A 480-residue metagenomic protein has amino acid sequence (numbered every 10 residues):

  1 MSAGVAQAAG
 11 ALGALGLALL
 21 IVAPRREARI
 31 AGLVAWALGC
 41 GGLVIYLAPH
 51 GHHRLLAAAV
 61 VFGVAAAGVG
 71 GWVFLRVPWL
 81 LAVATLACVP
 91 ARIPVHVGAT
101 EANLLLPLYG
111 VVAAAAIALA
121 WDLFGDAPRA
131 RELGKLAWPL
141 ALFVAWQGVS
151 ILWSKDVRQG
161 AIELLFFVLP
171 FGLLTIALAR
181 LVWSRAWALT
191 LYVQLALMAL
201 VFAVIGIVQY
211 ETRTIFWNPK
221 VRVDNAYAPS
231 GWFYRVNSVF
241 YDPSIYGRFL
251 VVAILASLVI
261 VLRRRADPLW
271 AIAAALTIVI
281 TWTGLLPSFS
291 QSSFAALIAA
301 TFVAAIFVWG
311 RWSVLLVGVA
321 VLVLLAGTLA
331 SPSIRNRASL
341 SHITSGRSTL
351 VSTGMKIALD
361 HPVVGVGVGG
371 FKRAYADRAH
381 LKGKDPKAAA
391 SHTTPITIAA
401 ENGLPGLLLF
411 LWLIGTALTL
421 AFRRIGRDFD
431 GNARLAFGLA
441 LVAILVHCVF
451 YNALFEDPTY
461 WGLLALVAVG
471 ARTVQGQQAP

Functional and structural regions predicted by a protein language model:
M1-I21, G32-L43, A66-G70, A113-A116 (+8 more regions): Alpha-helical transmembrane segments of multi-pass inner-membrane proteins
S2-D122, V149-W153, I444-V446, G462: N-terminal signal-anchor transmembrane segment
G4-A9, V22-A28, D122, V201-F216 (+4 more regions): A membrane-periplasm/extracellular boundary helix in multi-pass inner-membrane enzymes that assemble envelope glycans
A11-L20, C40-G41, A114, S313-V314 (+3 more regions): Transmembrane alpha-helices of multi-pass inner-membrane enzymes
A58-A59, P107-V112, K135-F143, V157-R180 (+2 more regions): Aromatic-anchored transmembrane helix interface
R92-A99, N225-V239, G383-I398: Juxtamembrane membrane-water interface segments that cap and precede transmembrane helices
S238, D242-S244, W282, S352-M355 (+3 more regions): A conserved mid-to-late transmembrane alpha helix and its immediate loop/hinge that forms the functional core
A330-S352, V364-N402, I425-R427: Long extracytoplasmic/lumenal interhelical loops at the membrane interface of multi-pass membrane proteins
